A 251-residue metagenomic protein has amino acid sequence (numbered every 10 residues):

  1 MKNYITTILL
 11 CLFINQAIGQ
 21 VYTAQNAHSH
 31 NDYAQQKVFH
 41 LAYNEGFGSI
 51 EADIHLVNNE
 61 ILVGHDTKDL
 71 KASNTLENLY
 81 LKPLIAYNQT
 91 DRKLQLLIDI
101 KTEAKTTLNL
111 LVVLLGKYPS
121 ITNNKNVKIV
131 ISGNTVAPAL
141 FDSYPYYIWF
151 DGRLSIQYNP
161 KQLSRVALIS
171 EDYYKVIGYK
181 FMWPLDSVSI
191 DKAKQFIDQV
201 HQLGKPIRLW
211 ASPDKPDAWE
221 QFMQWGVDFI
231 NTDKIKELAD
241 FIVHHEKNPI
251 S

Functional and structural regions predicted by a protein language model:
M1-T23: Bacterial Sec-dependent N-terminal signal peptides
G19-S251: Phosphate-group recognition and catalysis centered on beta-loop-alpha active-site segments
